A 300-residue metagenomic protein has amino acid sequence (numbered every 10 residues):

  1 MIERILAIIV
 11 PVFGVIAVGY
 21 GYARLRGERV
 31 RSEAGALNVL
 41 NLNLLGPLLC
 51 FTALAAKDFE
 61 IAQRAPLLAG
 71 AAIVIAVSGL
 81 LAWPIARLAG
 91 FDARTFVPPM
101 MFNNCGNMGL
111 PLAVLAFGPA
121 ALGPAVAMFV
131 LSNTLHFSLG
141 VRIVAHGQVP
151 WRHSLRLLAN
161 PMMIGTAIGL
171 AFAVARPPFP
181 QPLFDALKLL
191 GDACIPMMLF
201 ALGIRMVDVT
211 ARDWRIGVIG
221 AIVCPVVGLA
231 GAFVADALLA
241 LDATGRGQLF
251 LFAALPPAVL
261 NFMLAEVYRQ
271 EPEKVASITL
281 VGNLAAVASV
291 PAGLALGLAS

Functional and structural regions predicted by a protein language model:
M1-S300: Alpha-helical transmembrane segments of multi-pass small-molecule/ion transporters
